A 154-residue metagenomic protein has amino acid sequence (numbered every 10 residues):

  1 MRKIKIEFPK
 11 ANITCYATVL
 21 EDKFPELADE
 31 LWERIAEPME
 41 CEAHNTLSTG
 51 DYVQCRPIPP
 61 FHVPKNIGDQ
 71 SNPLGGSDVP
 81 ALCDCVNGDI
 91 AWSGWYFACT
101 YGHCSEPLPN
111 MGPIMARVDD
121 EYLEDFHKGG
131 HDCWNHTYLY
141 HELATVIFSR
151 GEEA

Functional and structural regions predicted by a protein language model:
R2-P9: A short beta-strand micro-motif
P9, A17-A154: Glycine-rich active-site loops that engage anionic ligands at enzyme catalytic sites
